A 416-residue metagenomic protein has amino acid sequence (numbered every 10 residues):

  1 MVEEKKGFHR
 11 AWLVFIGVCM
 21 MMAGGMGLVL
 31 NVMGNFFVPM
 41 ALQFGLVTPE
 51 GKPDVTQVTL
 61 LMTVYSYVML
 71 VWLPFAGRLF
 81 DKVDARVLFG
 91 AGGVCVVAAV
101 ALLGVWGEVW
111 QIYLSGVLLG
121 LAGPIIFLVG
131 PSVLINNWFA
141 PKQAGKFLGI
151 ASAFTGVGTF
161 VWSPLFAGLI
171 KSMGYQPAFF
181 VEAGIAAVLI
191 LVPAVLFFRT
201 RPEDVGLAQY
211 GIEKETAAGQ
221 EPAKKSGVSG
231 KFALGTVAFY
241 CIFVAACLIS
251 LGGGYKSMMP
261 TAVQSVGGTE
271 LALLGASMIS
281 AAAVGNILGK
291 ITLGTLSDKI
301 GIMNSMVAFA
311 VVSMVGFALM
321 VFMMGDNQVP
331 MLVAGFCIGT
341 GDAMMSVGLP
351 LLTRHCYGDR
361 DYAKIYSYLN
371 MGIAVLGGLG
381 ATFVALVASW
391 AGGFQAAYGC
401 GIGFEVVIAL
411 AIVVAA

Functional and structural regions predicted by a protein language model:
L13-T48, V55, W72, A76 (+2 more regions): Extracytoplasmic
L30-M40, K231-L293: Extracytoplasmic gate region of multi-pass secondary transporters
L60-R78, S280-T292: Central cavity-lining transmembrane alpha-helices of secondary-active solute carriers, predominantly the Major
V71-V109, S297: Conserved MFS/SLC helix-loop-helix module at the cytosolic interface between two early adjacent transmembrane helices
I125-F139, M344-Y357: Intracellular juxtamembrane helix-capping segments at the cytosolic ends of symmetry-related transmembrane helices
I150, T159, D342, C356-A391: A late C-terminal transmembrane helix in Major Facilitator Superfamily
A151-P202: Helix-loop-helix hairpin linking two adjacent transmembrane segments in secondary transporters
L274-A276, S280-N286, T292, S297-L352: C-terminal transmembrane helical hairpin of 12-TM major facilitator-type secondary transporters
